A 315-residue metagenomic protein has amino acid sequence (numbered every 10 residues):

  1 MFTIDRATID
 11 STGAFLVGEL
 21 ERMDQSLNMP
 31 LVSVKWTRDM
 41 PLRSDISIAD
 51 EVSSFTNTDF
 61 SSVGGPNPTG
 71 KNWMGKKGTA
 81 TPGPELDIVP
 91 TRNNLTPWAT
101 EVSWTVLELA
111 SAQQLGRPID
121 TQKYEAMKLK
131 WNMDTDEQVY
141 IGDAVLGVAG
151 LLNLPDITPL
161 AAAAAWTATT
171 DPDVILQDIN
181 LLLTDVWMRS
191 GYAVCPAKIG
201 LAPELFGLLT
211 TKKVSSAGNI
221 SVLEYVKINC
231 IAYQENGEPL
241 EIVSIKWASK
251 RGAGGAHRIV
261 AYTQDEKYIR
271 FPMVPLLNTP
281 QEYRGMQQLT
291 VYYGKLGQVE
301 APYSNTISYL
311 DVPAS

Functional and structural regions predicted by a protein language model:
M1-S54, D59, T210-S315: Sequence/fold signature of self-assembling virion shell proteins
S33-Q114: Long, hydrophobic/aromatic-enriched structural stretches that serve as scaffold segments
A99-D178: Alpha-helical scaffold segments that mediate packing/assembly in large oligomeric complexes
Y124, K128-W131, L183, L223-K227: Short, well-ordered alpha-helical packing segments
T135, V139, G191-C195, Q234-E238: Residue-level signal for secondary-structure boundary elements
L152-V222: Extended, solvent-exposed, turn-rich assembly/linker loops in the middle of proteins
